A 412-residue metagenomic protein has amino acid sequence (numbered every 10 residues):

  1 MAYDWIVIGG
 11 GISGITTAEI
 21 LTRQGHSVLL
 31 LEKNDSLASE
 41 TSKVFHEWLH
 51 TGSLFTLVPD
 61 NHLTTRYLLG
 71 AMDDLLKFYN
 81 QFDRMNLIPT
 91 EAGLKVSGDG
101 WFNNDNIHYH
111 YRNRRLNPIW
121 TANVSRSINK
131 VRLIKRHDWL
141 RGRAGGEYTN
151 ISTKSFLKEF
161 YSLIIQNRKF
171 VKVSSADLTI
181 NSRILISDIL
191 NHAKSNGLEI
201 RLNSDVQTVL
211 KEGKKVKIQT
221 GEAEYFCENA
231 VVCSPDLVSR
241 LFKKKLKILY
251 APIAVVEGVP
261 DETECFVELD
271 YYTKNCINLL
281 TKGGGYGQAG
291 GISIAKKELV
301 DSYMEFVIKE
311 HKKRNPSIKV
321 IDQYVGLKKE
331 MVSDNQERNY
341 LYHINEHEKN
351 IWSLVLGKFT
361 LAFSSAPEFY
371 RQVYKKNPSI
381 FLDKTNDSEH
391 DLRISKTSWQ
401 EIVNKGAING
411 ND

Functional and structural regions predicted by a protein language model:
Y3-L30: N-terminal Rossmann-like FAD-binding beta1-loop-alpha1 element of flavoenzymes
S13, S36, L237: Conserved Rossmann-like nucleotide-cofactor binding loop
E19-I20, H46-L49, N229-N350, T360: Active-site substrate-recognition segment that forms the wall of the catalytic cavity or substrate channel
R23-V44: Glycine-rich FAD pyrophosphate-binding loop
E47-L157: Dinucleotide-binding Rossmann-like beta1-alpha1 core, especially the glycine-rich loop that anchors the ADP
K95-N113, N150-N196, I292, E348-L356: Helix-loop-beta segment of a Rossmann-like dinucleotide-binding subdomain
N167-Y225, N229, C233, F363-Q372: Helical element adjacent to the flavin cofactor pocket in flavoenzyme catalytic cores
I318-D412: C-terminal catalytic lobe of FAD-dependent flavoproteins
